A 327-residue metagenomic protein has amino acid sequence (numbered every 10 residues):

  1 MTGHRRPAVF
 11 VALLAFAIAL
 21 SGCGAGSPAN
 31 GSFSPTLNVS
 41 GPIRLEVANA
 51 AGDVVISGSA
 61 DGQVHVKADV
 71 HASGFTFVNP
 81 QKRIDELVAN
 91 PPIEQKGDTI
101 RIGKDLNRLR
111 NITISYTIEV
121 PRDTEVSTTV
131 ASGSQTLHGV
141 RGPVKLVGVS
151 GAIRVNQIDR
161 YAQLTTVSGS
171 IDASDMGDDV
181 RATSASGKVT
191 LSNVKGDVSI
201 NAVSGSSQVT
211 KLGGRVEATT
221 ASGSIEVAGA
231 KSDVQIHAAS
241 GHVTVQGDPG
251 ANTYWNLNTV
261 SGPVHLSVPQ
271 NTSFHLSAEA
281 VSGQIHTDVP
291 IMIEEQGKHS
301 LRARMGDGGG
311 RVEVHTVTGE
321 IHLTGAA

Functional and structural regions predicted by a protein language model:
M1-A327: Intrinsically disordered, low-complexity terminal regions
